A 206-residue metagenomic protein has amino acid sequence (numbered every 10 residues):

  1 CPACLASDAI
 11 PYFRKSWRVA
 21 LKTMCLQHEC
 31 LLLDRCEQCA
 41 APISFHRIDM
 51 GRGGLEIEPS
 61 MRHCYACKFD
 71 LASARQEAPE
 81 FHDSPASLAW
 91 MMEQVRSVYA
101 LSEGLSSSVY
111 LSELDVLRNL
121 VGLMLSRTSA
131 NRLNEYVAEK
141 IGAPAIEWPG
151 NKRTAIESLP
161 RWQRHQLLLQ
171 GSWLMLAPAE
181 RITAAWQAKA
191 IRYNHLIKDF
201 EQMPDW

Functional and structural regions predicted by a protein language model:
C1-W206: Basic, alpha-helical nucleic-acid-binding regions used in initiation and control of genome expression
